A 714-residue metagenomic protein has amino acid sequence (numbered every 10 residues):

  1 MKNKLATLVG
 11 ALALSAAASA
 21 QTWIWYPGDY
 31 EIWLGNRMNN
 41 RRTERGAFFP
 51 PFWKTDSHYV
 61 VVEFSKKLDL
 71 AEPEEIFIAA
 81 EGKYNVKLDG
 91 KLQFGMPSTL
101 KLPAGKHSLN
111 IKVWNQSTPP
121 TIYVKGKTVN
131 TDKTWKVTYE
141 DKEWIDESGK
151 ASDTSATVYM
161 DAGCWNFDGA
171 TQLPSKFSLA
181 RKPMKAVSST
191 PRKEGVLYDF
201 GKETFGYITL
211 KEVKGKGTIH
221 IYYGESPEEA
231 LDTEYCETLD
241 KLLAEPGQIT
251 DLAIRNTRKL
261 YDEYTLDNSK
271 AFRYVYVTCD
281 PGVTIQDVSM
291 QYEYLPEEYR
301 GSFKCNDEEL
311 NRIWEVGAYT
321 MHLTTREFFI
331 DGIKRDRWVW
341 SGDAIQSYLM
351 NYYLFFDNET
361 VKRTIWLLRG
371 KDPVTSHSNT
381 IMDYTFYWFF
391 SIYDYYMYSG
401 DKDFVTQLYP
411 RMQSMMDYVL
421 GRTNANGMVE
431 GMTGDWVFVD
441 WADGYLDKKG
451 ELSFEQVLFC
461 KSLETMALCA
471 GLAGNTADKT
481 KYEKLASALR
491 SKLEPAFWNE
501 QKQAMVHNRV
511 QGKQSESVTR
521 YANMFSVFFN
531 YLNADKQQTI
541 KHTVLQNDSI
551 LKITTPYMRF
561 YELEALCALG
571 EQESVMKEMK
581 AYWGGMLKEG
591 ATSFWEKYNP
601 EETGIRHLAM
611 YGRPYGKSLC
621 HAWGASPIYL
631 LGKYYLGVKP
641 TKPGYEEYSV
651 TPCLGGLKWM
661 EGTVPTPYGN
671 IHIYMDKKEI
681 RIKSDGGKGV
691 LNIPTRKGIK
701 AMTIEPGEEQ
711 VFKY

Functional and structural regions predicted by a protein language model:
M1-L8: Bacterial N-terminal signal peptides that target proteins for export
A11-S19: Hydrophobic h-region of N-terminal signal peptides that target proteins for export in Gram-negative bacteria
Q21-E327, D343, E359-T364, D403: Extracellular/oxidizing-compartment recognition motifs
F94-M96, L260-Y261, F329-R335, K371-N379 (+6 more regions): Active-site-adjacent structural elements in folded domains
F177, M576-Y714: Non-catalytic C-terminal accessory modules of carbohydrate-active enzymes
A230, G282-I285, S289-V316, H322-L323 (+8 more regions): Active-site acid/base region of carbohydrate-active enzymes
Q346-F355, W388-F404, L458-T476, M524-A534 (+2 more regions): Well-ordered alpha-helical scaffold segments within catalytic/enzyme domains
V518-A609, R613: Extracellular polysaccharide-recognition and catalytic grooves
